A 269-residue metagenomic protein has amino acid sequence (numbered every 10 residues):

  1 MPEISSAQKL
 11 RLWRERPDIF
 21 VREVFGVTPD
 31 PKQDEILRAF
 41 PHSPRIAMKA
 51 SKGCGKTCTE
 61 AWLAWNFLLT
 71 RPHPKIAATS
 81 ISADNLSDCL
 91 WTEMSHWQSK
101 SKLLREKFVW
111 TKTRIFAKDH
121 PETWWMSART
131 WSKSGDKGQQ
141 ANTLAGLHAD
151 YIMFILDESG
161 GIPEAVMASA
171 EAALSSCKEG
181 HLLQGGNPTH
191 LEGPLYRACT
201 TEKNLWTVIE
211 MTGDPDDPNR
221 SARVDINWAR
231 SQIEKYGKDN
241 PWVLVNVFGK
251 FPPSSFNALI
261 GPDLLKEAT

Functional and structural regions predicted by a protein language model:
M1-T269: Phosphate/NTP-binding elements of NTP-utilizing enzymes
